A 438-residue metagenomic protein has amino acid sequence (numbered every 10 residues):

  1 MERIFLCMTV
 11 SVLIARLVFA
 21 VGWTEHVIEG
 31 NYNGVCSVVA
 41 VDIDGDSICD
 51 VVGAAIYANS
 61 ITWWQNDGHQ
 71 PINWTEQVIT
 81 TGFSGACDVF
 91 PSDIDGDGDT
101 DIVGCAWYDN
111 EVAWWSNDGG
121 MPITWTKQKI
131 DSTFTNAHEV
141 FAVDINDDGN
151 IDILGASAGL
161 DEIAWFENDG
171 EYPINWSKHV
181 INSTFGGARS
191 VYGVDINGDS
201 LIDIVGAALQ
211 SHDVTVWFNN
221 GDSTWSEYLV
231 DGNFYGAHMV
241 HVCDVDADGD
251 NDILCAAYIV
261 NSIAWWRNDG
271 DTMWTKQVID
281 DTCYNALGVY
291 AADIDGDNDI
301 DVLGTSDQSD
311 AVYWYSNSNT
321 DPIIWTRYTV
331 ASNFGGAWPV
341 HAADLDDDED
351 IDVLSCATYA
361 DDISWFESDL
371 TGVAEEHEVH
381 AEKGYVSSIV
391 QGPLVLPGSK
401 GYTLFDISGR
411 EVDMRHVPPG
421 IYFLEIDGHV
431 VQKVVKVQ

Functional and structural regions predicted by a protein language model:
A20-N33, Q65-S84, W115-T135, E167-G186 (+4 more regions): Blade-edge motifs of beta-propeller repeat domains
C36-I43, C87-I94, H138-D147, R189-I196 (+3 more regions): Beta-propeller blade termini
G45-A54, G96-C105, D147-A156, G198-A207 (+3 more regions): Acidic/hydrophobic-patterned starts of short beta strands in beta-sheet-rich repeat architectures
Y57, Y108, S157-G159, A208-Q210 (+3 more regions): Residue-level signature of beta-propeller blades and closely related beta-rich strand-turn architectures in secreted
G336-G372: Blade-level signature of beta-propeller repeat domains, shared across WD40, Kelch, NHL, RCC1 and BNR/Asp-box propellers
D369-G401, V437: Residue-level detector of functionally pivotal "anchor" positions at catalytic/ligand-binding pockets or at interdomain
L404-E411, Y422: Short, glycine-anchored, charge-dense loop/turn motifs used at functional sites
I421-Q438: C-terminal tail/sorting-segment detector
